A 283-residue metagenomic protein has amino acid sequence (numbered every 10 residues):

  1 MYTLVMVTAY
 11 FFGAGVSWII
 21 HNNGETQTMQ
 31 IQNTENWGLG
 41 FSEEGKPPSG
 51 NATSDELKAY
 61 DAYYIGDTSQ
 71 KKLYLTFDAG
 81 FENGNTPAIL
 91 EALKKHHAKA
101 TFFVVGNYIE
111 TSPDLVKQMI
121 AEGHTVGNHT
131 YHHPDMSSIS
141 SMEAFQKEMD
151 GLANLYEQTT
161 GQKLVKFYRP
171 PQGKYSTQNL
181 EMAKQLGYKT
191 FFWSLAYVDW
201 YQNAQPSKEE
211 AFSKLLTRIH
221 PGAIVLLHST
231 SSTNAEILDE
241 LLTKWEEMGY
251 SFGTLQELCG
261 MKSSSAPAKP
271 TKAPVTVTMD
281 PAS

Functional and structural regions predicted by a protein language model:
M1-T76, E82-I89, K95, E210 (+2 more regions): N-terminal pre-catalytic segment of deacetylase/amide-hydrolase enzymes
G38-S140, A144, E148-E157, Q162-V165 (+1 more regions): Active-site beta->alpha N-cap acidic-glycine motif
A52, N85, P134-T160, K174-P221 (+2 more regions): Alpha-helical scaffold elements lining the catalytic groove of polysaccharide deacetylases
D78, L93, F102, V126-H129 (+5 more regions): Conserved, mostly hydrophobic/aromatic
G80, V105-N107, Y131, P171-G173 (+3 more regions): Active-site beta-loop-alpha junctions enriched in small/polar residues
H96, E122-G123, L186, P221-G222 (+1 more regions): Structured helix-beta-strand junction loops
I219-Q256: Catalytic grooves of carbohydrate-active enzymes
